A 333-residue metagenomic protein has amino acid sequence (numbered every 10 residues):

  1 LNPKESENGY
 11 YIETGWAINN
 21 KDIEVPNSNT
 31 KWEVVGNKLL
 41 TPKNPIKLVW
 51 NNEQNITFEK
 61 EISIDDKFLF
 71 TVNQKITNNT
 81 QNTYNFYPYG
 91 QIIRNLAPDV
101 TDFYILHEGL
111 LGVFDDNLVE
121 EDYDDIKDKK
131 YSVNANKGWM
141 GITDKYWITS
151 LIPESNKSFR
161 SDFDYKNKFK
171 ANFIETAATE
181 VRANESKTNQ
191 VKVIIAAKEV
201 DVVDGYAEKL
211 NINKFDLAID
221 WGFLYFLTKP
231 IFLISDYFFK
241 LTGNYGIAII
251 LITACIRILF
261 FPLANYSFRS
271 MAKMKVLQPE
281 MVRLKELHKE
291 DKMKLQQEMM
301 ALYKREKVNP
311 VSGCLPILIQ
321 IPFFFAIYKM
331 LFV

Functional and structural regions predicted by a protein language model:
L1-N213: Soluble non-transmembrane domains of integral membrane proteins
V72-K75, F86-Y104, V113, E175-V333: Helix-loop-helix
